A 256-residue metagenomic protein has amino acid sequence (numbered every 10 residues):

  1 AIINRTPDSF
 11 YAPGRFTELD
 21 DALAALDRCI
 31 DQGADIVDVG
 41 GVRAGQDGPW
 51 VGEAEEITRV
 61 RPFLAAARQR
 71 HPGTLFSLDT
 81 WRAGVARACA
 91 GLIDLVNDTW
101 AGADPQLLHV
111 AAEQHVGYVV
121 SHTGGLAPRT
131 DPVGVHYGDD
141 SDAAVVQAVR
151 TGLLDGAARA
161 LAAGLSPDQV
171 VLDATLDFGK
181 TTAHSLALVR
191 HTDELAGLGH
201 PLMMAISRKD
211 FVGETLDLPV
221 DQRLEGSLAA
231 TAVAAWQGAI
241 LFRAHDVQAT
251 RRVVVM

Functional and structural regions predicted by a protein language model:
I2, D35-D38, G73-S77, D94-L95 (+4 more regions): Structural preference for beta-strand elements that scaffold enzyme active sites
R5: N-terminal nucleotide-binding beta1-loop-alpha1 segment
S9-A25, A44-Q69, W81-A83, A90-A158 (+1 more regions): Active-site-adjacent loop and "lid" segments of alpha/beta metabolic enzymes
Y11-A12, D31, D38-V39, D173-D177 (+1 more regions): Short glycine/serine/threonine-biased micro-segments
A24-G40, G238: Catalytic domains of carbohydrate-active enzymes, especially glycoside hydrolases
D27-D31, L154-Q169: Phosphate/pyrophosphate-binding loops at sites that engage ATP/ADP/AMP, CoA/4′-phosphopantetheine, polyphosphate
V39-D47, A83-A86, P167, V171-L176: Active-site-proximal loop/short-helix segments that contain or immediately flank catalytic acid/base residue(s)
